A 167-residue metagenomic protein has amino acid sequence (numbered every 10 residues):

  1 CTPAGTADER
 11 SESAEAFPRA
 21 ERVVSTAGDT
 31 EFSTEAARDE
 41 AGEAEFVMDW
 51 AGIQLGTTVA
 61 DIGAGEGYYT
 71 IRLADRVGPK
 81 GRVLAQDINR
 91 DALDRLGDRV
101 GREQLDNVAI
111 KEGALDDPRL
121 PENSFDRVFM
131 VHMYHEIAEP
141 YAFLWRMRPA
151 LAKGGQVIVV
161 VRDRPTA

Functional and structural regions predicted by a protein language model:
D39-T57: Conserved alpha-helix/loop element of class I SAM-dependent methyltransferases that forms part of the SAM/SAH-binding
G56-G65: Conserved class I S-adenosyl-L-methionine
A74-D75, Y141-Q156: A short glycine-rich, Lys/Arg-flanked "PGG" loop and its adjoining helix->strand segment in the class I
N89: Conserved SAM/SAH-binding beta-strand->alpha-helix loop
E103-D116: Conserved SAM-binding strand-loop segment of SAM-dependent methyltransferases
D116-V128: A short acidic, Gly/Pro-enriched loop at the edge of an enzyme's catalytic core that lines a small-molecule cofactor
D126-Y141: A short SAM/SAH-binding and catalytic strip from SAM-dependent methyltransferases
Q156-A167: Conserved class I S-adenosyl-L-methionine
